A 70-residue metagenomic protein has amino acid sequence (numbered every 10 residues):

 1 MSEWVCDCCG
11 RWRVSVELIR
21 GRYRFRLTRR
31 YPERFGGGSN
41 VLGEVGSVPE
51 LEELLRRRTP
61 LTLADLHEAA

Functional and structural regions predicted by a protein language model:
C6-L61: A short, structured beta-strand/loop element
L61-A70: Short, mixed-charge low-complexity intrinsically disordered segments
